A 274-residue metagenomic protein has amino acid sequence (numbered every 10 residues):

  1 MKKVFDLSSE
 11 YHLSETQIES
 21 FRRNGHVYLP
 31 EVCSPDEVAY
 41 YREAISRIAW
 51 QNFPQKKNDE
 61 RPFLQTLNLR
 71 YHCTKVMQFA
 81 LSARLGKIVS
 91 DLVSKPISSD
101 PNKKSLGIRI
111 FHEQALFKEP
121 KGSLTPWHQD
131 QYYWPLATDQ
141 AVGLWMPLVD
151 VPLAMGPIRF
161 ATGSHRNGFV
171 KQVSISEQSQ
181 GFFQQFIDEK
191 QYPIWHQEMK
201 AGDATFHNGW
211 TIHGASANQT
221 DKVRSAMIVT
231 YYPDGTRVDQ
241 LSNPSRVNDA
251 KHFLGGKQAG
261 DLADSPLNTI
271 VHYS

Functional and structural regions predicted by a protein language model:
M1-N24, L29-W127, Y133-P135, V173 (+1 more regions): Non-heme Fe(II)-dependent double-stranded beta-helix
D6, Q51-Q55, R61, A204-F206 (+1 more regions): Non-heme Fe(II)/2-oxoglutarate
L106, Q131, L136, M146-P157 (+1 more regions): Active-site region of the double-stranded beta-helix
L106-I108, H112-E113, S123-T125, Q140-M146 (+2 more regions): Generic beta-strand structural signal
S123-D130, T138, A154-F160, F169-V173 (+1 more regions): A short secondary-structure junction signal
Q129, E177-K190, V223, S242-N248: Short, surface-exposed loop/helix-turn segments at secondary-structure junctions that function as lids/hinges flanking
D130-A141, Y192-P193, M199, K222-V223: A short beta-loop-beta micro-motif enriched in histidine and acidic residues
V151-I212, T236, G260: Double-stranded beta-helix
